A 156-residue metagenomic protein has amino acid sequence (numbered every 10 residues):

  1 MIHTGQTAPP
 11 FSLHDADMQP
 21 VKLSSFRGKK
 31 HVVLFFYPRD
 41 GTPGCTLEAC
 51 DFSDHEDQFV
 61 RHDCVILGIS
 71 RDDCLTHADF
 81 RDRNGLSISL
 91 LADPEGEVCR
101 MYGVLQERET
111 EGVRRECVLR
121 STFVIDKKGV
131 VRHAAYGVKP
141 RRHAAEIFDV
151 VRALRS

Functional and structural regions predicted by a protein language model:
M1-S156: Chalcogenol-based redox active-site neighborhoods
